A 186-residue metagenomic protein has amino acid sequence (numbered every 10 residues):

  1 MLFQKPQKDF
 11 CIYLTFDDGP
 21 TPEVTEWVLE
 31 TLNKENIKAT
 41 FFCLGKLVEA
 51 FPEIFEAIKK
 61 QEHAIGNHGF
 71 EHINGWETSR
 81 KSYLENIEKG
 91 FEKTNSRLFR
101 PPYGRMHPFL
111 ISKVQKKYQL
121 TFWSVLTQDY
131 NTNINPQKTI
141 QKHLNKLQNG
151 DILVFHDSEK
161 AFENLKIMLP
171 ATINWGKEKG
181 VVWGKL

Functional and structural regions predicted by a protein language model:
M1-N67, E71-N74, N95-S96: Active-site beta->alpha N-cap acidic-glycine motif
L2-Q7, K34-N36, L47-E49, E163-L186: C-terminal domain-boundary segment and adjacent tail
G19-E23, F42-F51, I73-K81, R100-H107 (+2 more regions): Acidic-and-aromatic substrate-binding clefts and catalytic sites of carbohydrate-active enzymes
W27, I111-K113, K166: Short amphipathic alpha-helical segments
L29-K38, F42, H63-A64, F70-I73 (+3 more regions): CE4/NodB-like, metal-dependent polysaccharide N-deacetylase domain that modifies extracellular/periplasmic N-acetylated
T31, A57, K113, A171-W175: Alpha-helical scaffold elements within enzyme catalytic domains, especially in hydrolases
E56, R80-I87, N135-Q141, K166-P170: Charged helix-capping and loop-helix junction motifs
R105, I111-L144, G180-L186: His/Asp/Glu-enriched short active-site or ligand-binding loop at hydrolase and phosphoryl-transfer sites
